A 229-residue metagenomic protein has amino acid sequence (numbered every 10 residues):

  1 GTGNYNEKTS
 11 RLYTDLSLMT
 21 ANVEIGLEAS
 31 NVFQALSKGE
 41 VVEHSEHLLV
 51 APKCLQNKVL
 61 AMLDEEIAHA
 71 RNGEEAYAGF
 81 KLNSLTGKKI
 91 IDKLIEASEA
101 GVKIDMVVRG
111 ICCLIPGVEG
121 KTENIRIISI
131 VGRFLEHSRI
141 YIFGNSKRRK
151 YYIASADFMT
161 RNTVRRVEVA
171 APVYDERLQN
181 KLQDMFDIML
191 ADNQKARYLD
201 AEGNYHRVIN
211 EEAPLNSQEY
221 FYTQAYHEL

Functional and structural regions predicted by a protein language model:
G1-L12, N22-G26, V41-H44, P52-L229: PLD/PLD-like phosphodiesterase catalytic module centered on the HKD motif
L18-T20, I25-L36, H47: Metal-dependent catalytic core segments for phosphate chemistry
